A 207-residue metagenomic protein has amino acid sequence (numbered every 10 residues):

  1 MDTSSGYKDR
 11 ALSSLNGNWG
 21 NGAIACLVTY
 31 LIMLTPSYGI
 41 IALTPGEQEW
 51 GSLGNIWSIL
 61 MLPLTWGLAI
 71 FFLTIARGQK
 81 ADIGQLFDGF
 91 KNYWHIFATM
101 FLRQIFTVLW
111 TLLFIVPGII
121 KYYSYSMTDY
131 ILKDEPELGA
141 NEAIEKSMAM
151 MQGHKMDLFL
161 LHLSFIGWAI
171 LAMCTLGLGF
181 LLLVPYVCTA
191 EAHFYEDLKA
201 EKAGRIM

Functional and structural regions predicted by a protein language model:
M1-M207: Hydrophobic alpha-helical membrane segments
